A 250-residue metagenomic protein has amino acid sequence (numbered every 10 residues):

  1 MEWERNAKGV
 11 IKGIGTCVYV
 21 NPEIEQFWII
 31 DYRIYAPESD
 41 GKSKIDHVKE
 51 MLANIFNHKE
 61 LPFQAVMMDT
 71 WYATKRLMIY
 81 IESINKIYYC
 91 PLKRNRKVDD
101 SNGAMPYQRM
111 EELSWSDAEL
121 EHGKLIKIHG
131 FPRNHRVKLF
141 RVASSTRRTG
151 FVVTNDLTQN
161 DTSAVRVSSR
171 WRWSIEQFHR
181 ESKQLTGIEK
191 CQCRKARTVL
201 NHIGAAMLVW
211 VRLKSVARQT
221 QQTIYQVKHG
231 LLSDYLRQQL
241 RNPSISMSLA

Functional and structural regions predicted by a protein language model:
M1-I24: Active-site-proximal, Lys/Arg-enriched surface segment that forms a nucleic-acid-binding/basic interface patch
E23-A250: Single, function-defining residue in the core of a domain
